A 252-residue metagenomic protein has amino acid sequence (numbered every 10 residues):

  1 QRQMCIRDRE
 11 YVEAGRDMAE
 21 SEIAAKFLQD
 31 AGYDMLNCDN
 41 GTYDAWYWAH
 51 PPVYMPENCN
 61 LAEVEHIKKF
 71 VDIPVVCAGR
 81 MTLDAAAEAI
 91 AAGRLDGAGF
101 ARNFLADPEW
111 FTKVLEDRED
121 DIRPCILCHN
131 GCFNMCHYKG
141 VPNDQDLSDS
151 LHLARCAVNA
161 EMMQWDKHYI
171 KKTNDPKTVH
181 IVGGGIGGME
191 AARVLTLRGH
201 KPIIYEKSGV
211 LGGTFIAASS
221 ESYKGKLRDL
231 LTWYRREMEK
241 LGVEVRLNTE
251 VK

Functional and structural regions predicted by a protein language model:
Q1-I6, V245, T249-K252: Short, intrinsically disordered, charge-balanced linker/junction segments flanking boundaries in proteins
Q1-V182, I186, E190-P202, V210: Flavin-dependent oxidoreductase catalytic cores
A86, Y234, K252: Acidic, amphipathic alpha-helical patches
E161-D166, V243-T249: Short gly/ser/thr-rich secondary-structure transition/capping motifs
I181-N248: Beta1-alpha1 glycine-rich phosphate/pyrophosphate-binding loop at the start of Rossmann-like nucleotide-binding domains
